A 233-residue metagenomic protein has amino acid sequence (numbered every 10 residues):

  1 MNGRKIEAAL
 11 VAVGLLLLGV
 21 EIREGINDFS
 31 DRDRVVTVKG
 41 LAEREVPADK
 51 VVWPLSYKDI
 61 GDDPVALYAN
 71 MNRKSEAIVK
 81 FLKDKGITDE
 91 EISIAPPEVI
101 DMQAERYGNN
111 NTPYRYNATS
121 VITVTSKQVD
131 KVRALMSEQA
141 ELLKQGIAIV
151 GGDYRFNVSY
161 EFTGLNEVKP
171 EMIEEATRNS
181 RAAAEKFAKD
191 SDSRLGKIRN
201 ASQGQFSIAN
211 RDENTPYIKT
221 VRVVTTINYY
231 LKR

Functional and structural regions predicted by a protein language model:
N2-A8, G14-E185, K189-R233: Short, charged, surface-exposed interaction patches
